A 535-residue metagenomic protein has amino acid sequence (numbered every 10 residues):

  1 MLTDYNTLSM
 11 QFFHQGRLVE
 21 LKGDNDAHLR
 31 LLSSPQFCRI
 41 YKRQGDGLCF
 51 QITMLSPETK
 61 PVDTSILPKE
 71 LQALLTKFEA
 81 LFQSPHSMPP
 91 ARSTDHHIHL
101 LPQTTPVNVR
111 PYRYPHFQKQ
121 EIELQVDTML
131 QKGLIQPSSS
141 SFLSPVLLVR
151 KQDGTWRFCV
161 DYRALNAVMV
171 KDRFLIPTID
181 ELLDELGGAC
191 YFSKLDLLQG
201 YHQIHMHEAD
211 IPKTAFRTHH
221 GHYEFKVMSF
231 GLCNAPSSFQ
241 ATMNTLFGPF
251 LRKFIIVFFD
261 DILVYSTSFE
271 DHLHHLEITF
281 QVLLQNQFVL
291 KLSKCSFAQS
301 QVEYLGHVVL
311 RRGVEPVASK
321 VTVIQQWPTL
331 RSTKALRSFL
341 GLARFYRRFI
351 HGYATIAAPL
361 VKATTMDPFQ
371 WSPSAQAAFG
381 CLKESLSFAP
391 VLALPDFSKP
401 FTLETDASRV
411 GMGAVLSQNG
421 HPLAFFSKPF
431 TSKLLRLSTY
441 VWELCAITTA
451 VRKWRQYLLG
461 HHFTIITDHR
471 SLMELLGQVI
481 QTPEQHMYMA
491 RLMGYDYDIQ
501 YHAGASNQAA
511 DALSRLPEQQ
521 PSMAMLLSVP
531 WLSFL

Functional and structural regions predicted by a protein language model:
M1-Q83, D172, I211, Q508 (+1 more regions): Aspartic protease core domain of the pepsin/retropepsin superfamily
L2, L55, N244, A524-L526: Position-driven detector of the extreme protein N-terminus
Q15, T53-I465, H469-Q478, T482-Y488 (+2 more regions): Retroelement reverse transcriptase polymerase core
P35-Q36, R43-D46, L55, H99 (+3 more regions): Short, intrinsically disordered/low-complexity patches at protein termini and at juxtamembrane boundaries
Q72, H116, I350, G504-S506 (+2 more regions): RNase H-like DDE catalytic core and adjacent DNA/metal-binding regions of integrase/transposase superfamily proteins
